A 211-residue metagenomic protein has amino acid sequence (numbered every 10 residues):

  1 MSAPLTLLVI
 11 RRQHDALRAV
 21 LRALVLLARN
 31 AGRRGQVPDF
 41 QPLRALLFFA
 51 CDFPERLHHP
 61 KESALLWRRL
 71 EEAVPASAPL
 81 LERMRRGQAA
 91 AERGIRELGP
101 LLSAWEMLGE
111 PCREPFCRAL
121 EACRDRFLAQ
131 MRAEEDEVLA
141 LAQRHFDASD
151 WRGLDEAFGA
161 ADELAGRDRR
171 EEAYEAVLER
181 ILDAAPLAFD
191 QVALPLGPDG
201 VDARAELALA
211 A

Functional and structural regions predicted by a protein language model:
M1-A211: Small-residue-biased structural context
